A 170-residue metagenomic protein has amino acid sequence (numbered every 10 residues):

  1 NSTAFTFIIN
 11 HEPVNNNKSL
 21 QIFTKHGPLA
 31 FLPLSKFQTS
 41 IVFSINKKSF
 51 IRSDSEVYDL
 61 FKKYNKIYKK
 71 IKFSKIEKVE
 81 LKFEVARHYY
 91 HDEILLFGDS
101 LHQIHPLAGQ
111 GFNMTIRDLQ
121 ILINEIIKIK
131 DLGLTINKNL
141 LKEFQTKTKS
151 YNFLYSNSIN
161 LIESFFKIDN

Functional and structural regions predicted by a protein language model:
N1-I76: Conserved FAD-binding catalytic core of PHBH/FMO-like flavoproteins
S2, I116-L119, T148, I159: Short amphipathic alpha-helical/adjacent loop interface patches that line ligand and macromolecule-binding sites
E12, N46, G109-F112, K147: Short beta->alpha junction loops/turns
S49-K138: FAD/FMN-dependent oxidoreductases across multiple families
K66, N124-N170: C-terminal helical "tail/cap" subdomain of flavin- and related membrane-associated enzymes
